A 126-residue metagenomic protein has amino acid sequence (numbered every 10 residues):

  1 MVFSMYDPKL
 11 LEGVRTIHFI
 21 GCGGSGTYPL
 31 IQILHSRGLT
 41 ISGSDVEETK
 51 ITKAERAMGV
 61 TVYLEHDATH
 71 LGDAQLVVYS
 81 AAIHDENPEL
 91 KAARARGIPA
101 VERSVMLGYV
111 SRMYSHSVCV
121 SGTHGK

Functional and structural regions predicted by a protein language model:
M1-M106: N-terminal leader/targeting and accessory segments in enzymes
F19, S104, G108-K126: Walker A (P-loop) phosphate-binding motif
